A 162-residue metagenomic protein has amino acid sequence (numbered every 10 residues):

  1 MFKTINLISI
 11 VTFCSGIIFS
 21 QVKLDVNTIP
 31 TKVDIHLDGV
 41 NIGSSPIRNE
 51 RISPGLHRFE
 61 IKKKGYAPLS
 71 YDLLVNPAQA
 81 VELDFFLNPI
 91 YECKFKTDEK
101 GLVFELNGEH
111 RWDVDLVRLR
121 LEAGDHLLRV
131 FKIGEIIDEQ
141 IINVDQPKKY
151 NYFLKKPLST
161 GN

Functional and structural regions predicted by a protein language model:
F2-V11: Sec-dependent signal peptide recognition, specifically the positively charged N-region followed immediately by
S20-N162: Short loop/turn and low-complexity linker motifs enriched in small/turn-promoting residues
